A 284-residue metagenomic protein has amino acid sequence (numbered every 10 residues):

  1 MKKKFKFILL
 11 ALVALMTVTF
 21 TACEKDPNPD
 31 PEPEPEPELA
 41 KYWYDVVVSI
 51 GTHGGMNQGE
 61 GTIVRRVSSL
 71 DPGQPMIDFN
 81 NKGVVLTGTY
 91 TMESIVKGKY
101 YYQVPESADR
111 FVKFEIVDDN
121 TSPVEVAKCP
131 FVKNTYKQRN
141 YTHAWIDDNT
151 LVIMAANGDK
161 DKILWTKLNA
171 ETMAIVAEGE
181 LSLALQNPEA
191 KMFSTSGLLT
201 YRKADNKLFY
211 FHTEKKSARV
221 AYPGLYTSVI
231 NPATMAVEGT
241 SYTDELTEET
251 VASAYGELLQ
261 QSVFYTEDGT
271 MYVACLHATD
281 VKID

Functional and structural regions predicted by a protein language model:
M1-Y44: Bacterial Sec-dependent N-terminal signal peptides
A40-M56, V96-E106, D147-G158, N206-R219 (+2 more regions): Short beta-strand elements that form the blades of beta-propeller/WD-repeat-like and other beta-sheet-rich scaffold
M56-N157, K162-L164: An N-terminal, globular interaction/scaffold subdomain
E60-S69, K162-A174, A221-A236, I283: Beta-propeller blade signature
G73-V85, T121-T135, A174-A190, A236-T250: Beta-propeller fold detector
V84-K97, V132-I146, Q186-T200, E248-V263 (+1 more regions): Repeated scaffold domains used in trafficking and secretory/extracellular systems, primarily beta-propellers
K133-A204: A charged, solvent-exposed segment within the mature domains of Sec-exported extracytoplasmic proteins
K191-D284: Acidic, serine/threonine- and glycine-rich low-complexity intrinsically disordered segments that serve as flexible
